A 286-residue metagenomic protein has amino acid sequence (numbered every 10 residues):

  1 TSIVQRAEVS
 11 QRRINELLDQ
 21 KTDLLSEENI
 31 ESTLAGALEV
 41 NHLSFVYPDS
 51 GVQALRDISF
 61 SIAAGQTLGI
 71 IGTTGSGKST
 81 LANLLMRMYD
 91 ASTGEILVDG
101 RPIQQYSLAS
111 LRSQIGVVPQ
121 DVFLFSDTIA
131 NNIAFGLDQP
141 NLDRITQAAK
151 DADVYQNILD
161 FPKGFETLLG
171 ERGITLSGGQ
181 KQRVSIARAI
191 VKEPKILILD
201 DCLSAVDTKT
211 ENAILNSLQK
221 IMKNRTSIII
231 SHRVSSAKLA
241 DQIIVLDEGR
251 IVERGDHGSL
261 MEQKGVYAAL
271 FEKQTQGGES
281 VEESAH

Functional and structural regions predicted by a protein language model:
T1-L17: Cytosolic ends of transmembrane helices, especially the final helix of ABC transmembrane type-1 domains
V4, K21-L24: Signal-transduction coiled-coil helices of two-component systems
L17-Q20, F135: Coiled-coil segment of the histidine kinase dimerization/signal-transmission module
L25-S26, E31-H286: ABC-type nucleotide-binding domain
